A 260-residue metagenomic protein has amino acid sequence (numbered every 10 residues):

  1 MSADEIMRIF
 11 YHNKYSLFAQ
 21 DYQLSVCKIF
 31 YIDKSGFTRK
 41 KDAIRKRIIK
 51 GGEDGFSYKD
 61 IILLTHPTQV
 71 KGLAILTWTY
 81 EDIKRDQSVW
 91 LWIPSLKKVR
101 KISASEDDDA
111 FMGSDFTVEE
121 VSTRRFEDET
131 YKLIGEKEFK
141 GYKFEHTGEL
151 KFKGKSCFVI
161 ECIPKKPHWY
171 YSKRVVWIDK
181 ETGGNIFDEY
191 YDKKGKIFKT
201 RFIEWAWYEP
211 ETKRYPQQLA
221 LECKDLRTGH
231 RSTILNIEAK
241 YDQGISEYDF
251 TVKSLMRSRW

Functional and structural regions predicted by a protein language model:
S2-V99: N-terminal mature ectodomain segment of secretory-pathway/periplasmic proteins
D4-E5, I9, Y15, Y22 (+2 more regions): N-terminal secretory-pathway/extracellular module detecting exported/lumenal segments and adjacent signal-anchor/first
Q23, A43, D60, E129 (+3 more regions): A broad, low-specificity signal marking well-ordered, structured residues that form hydrophobic/aromatic
V26-F30, K40, T130-K132, K143 (+1 more regions): Ser/Thr- (and often Asn-) enriched beta-sheet segments in non-cytosolic proteins
F30, E136-E138, Y208, Y241: Residues that form or immediately flank small-molecule/cofactor binding pockets and catalytic motifs
I44-G52, K132-L150, E204-A206: Short amphipathic beta-strand and strand-loop transition segments with alternating hydrophobic
T65, L76, S88-I93, K98-F126 (+1 more regions): Gly/Pro-enriched, hydrophobic low-complexity segments that function as extracytoplasmic propeptides/linkers
Y248-W260: Short, low-complexity, Pro/Ser/Thr/Gly-rich segments in the mature regions of secreted, periplasmic
